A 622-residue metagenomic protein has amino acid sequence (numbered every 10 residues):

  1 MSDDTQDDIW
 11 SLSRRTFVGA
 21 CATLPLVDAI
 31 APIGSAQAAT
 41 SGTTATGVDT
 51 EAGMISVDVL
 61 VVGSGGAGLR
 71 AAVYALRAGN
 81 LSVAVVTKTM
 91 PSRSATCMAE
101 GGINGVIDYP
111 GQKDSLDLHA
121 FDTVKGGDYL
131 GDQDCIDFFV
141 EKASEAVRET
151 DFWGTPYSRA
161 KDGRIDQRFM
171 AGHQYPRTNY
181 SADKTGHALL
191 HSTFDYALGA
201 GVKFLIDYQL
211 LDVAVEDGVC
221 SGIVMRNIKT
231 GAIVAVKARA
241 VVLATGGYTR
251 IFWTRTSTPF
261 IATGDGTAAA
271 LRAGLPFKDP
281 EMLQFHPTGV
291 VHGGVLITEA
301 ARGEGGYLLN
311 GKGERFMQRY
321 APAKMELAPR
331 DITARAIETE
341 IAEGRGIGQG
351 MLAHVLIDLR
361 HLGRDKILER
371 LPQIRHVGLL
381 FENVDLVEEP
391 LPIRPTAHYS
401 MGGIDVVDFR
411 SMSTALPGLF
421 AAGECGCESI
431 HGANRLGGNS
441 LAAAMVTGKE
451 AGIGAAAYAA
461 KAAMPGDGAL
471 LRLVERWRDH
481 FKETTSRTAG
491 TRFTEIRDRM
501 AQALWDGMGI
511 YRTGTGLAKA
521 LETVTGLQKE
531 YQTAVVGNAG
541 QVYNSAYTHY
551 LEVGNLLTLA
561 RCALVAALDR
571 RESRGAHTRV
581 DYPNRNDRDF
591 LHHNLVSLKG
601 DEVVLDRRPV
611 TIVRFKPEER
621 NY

Functional and structural regions predicted by a protein language model:
M1-L12, I33, Q37: N-terminal secretory signal peptides
L12-C21: N-terminal export leaders
V48-T50, I55-V57, G66, A71-Y74 (+13 more regions): Glycine- and aromatic-enriched mobile tails/lids
G105-F139: Glycine-rich active-site loop/strand segments that organize a redox cofactor
C135-E141, T178-S192, S257-I261, E369: Short beta-strand to alpha-helix junction loop
A146-A232, K237, A244, H286-G293 (+1 more regions): Conserved redox-cofactor binding core of oxidoreductases
A240-V295, G437-G454: Glycine-rich loop(s) and the adjacent beta-strand/alpha-helix scaffold that form part
A269, L275-E389, G454-A460, R497: An anion/pyrophosphate-binding glycine-rich loop and adjacent beta-alpha core in soluble alpha-beta enzymes
